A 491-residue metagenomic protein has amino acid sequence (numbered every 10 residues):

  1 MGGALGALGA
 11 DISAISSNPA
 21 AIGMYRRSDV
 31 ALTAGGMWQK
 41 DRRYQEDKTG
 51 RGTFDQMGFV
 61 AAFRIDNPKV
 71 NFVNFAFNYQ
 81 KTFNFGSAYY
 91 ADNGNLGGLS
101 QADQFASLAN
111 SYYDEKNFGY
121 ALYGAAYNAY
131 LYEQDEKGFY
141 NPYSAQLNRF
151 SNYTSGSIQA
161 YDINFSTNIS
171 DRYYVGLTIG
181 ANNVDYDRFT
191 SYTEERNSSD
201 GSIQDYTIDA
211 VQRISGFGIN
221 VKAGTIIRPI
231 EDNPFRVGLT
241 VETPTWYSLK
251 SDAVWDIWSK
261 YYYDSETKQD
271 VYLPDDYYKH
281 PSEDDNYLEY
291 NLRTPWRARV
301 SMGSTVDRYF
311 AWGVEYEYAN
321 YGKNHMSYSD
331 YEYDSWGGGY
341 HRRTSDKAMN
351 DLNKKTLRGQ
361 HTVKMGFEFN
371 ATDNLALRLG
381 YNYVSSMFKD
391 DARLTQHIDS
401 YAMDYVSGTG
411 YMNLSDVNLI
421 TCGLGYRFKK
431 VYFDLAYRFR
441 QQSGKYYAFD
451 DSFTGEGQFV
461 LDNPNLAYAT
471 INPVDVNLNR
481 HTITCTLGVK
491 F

Functional and structural regions predicted by a protein language model:
L8-S17, I22-N95, G156-Q159: Outer-membrane beta-barrel translocator/receptor signature
A62-F491: Outer-membrane beta-barrel porins/channels
